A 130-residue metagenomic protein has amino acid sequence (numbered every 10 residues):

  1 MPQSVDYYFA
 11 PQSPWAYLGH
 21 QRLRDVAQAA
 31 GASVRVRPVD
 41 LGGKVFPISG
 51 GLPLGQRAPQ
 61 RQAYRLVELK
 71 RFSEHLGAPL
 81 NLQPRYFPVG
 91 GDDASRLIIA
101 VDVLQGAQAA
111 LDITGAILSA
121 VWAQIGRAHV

Functional and structural regions predicted by a protein language model:
M1-D6: Extreme N-terminal starter segment of soluble prokaryotic enzymes
P11, L18-V121, A128: Structural alpha/beta surface segment adjacent to cysteine/selenocysteine redox centers across thiol/disulfide enzymes
